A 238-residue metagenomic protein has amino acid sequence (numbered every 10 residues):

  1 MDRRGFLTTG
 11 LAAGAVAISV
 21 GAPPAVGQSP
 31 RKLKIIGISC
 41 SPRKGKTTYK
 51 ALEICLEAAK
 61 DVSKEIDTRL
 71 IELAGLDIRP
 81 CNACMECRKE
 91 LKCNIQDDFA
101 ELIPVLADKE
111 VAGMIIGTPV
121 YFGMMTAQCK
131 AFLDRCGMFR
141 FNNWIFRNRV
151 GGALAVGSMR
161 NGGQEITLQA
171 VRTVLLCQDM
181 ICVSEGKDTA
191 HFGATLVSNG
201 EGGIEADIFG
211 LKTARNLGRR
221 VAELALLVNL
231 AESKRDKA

Functional and structural regions predicted by a protein language model:
M1, L176, K187, V197-I204: Non-transmembrane, interaction-prone segments in cytosolic or luminal domains
M1-L7: Twin-arginine (Tat) signal peptide motif
L7-N142, F192-A238: N-terminal beta1-alpha1-beta2 submodule of the flavodoxin-like/Rossmannoid cofactor-binding fold
A127, I145-D188: Short, glycine-/small-residue-rich phosphate/pyrophosphate-handling segment
